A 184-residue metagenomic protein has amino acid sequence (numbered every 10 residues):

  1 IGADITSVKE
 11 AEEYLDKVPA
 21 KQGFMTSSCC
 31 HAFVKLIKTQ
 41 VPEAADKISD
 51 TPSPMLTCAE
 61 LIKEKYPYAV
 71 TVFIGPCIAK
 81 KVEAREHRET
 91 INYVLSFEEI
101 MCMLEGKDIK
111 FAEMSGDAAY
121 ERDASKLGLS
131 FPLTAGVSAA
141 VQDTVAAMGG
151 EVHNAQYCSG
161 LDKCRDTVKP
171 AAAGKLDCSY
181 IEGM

Functional and structural regions predicted by a protein language model:
I1-M184: Iron-sulfur-associated redox domains of electron-transfer enzymes in respiratory and anaerobic energy metabolism
